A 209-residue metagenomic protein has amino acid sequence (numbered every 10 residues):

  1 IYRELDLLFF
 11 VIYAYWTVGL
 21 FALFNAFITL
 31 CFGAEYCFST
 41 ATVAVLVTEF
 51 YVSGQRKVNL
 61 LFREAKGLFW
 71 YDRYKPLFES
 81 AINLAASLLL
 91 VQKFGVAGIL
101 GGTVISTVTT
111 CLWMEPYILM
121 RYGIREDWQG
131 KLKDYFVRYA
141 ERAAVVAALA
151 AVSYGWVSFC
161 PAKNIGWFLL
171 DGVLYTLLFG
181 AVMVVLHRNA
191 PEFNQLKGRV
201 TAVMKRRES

Functional and structural regions predicted by a protein language model:
I1-L5, Y71, E126-E141: Membrane-helix boundary/juxtamembrane motif in polytopic membrane proteins
I1-P76: Specific pore-lining/lateral-gate transmembrane helices of multi-pass inner-membrane transport and insertion machines
E4-L8, A14, V18, F50-V58 (+5 more regions): Hydrophobic alpha-helical transmembrane bundles that constitute the permease/transmembrane domains of multi-pass
T17-N25, L30, V45, L84 (+6 more regions): Membrane-embedded alpha-helical segments of multi-pass transporters/permeases
F24-E35, K93, V157-A162, H187-N189: Helix-terminus/linker motif at the lipid-water interface of multi-pass membrane proteins
T40-V43, W70, L77-P116, M120 (+1 more regions): Membrane-interface helix-loop junctions in multi-pass transport and translocation proteins
N59-G67, P116-Y135: Alpha-helical transmembrane segments
I124-D127, A151-S209: Membrane-proximal transmembrane or re-entrant/amphipathic helices at the cytosolic face
